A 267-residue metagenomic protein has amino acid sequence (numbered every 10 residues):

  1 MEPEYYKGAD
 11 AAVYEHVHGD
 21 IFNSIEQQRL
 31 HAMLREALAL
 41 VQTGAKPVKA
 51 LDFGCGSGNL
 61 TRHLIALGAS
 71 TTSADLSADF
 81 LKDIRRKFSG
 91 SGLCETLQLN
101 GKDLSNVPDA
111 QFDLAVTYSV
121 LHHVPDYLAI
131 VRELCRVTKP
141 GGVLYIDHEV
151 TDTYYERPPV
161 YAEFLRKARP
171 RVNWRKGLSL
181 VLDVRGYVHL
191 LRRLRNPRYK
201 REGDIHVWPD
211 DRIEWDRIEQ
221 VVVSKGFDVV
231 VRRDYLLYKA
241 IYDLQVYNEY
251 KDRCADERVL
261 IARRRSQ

Functional and structural regions predicted by a protein language model:
M1-A45, H63, C254-A255: Conserved class I S-adenosyl-L-methionine
L51, S57-D103: Class I SAM-dependent methyltransferase SAM/SAH-binding core
S105-L114: A short acidic, Gly/Pro-enriched loop at the edge of an enzyme's catalytic core that lines a small-molecule cofactor
L114-P125: A short SAM/SAH-binding and catalytic strip from SAM-dependent methyltransferases
L128-P140: A short glycine-rich, Lys/Arg-flanked "PGG" loop and its adjoining helix->strand segment in the class I
Y145-G186: Conserved class I S-adenosyl-L-methionine
R201-R217: Acceptor-substrate binding/catalytic loop of class I
K225-F227, L244-Q267: Core SAM-dependent methyltransferase catalytic element
